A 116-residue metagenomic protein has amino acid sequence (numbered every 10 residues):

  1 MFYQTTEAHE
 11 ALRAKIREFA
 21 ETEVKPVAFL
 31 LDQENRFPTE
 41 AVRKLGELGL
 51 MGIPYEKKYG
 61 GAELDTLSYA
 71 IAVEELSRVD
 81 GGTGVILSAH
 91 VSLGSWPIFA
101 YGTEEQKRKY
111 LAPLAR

Functional and structural regions predicted by a protein language model:
M1-A11: Intrinsic disorder at enzyme termini
H9, R13, V24, L76: Short amphipathic alpha-helical/adjacent loop interface patches that line ligand and macromolecule-binding sites
K25-R116: Glycine-rich flavin
